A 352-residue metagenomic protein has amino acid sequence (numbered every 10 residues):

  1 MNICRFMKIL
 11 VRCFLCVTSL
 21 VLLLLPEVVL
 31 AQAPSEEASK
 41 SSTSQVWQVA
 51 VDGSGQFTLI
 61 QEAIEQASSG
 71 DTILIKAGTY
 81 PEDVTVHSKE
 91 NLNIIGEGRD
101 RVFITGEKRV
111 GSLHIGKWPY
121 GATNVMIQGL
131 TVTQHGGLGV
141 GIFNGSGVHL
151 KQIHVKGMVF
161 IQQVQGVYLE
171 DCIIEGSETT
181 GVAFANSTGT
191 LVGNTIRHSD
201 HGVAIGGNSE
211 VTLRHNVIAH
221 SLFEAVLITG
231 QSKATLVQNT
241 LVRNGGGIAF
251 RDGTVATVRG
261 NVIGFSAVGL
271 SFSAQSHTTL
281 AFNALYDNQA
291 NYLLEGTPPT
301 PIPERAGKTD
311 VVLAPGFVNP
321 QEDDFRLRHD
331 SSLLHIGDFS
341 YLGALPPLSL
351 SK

Functional and structural regions predicted by a protein language model:
I3-V17: Bacterial N-terminal signal peptides that target proteins for export
C13-E27: Bacterial N-terminal signal peptides
V46-T79, T85, S331-H335, P347: Acidic Gly/Asp/Thr-rich repetitive segments characteristic of extracellular carbohydrate-active and adhesion proteins
Q61, Q66, P81-I95, F103-G147 (+1 more regions): Extracellular beta-strand-rich solenoid/capping regions of secreted or surface-exposed proteins that bind or remodel
I75, E82, V86, G96 (+13 more regions): Extracellular beta-strand solenoids
D83, V110-H114, L138-G139, M158 (+8 more regions): Structural detector of coil-to-beta-strand junctions
I95-R101, T123-Q134, G147-G157, Q165-T180 (+6 more regions): Right-handed parallel beta-helix
E304-K352: C-terminal accessory segments
